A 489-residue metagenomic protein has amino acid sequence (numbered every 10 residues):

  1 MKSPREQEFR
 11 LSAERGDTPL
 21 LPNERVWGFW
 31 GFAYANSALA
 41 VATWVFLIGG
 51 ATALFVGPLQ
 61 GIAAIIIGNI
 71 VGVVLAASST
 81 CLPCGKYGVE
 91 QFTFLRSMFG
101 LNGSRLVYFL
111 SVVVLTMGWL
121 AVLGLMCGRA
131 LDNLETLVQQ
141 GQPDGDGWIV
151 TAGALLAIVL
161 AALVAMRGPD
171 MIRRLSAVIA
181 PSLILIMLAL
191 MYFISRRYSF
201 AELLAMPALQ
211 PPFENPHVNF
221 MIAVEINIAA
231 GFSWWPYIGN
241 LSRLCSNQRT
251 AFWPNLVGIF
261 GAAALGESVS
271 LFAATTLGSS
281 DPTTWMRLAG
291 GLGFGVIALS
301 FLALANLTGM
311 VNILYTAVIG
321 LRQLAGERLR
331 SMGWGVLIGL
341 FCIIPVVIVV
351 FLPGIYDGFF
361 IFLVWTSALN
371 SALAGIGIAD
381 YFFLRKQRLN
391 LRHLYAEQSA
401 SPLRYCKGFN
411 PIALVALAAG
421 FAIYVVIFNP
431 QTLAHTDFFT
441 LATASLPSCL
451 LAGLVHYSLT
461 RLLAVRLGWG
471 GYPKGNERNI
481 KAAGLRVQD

Functional and structural regions predicted by a protein language model:
M1-I62, P211-I222, R243-Q248, L463-D489: Membrane-interface "cap" regions at the ends of multi-pass membrane proteins
P19, W334, L373-L454, Y472-E477: C-terminal membrane-solvent junction of multi-pass transporters and transport-like membrane proteins
F29-V45, M191-Y198, L209-A273, L292-I313 (+1 more regions): Hydrophobic, membrane-embedded alpha-helices of multi-pass small-molecule transporters
N36, F109, L137-R167, P181-M191 (+5 more regions): Transmembrane alpha-helical segments of multi-pass small-molecule transport proteins
A53-F55, L82, M98, L106 (+6 more regions): Membrane-water interface regions at transmembrane-helix termini and the short interhelical loops of multi-pass membrane
I66-F99, Y108-G124, H456-L467: Juxtamembrane transmembrane-helix boundary signature
G128-D132, S182-L209, A223, N227-A230 (+3 more regions): Hydrophobic alpha-helical segments and their helix-loop junctions in multi-pass secondary transporters
A152-I194, F252-I259, F359-S371, G375: Membrane-interface loop-to-helix entry segments
